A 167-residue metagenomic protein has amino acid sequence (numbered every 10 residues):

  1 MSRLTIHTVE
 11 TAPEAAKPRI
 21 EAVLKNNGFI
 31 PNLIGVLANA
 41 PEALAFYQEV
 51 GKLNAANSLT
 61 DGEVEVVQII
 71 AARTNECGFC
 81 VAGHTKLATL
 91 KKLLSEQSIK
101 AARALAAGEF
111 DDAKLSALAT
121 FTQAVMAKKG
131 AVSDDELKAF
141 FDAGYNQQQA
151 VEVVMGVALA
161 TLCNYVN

Functional and structural regions predicted by a protein language model:
M1-D61: Mobile cap/lid helix-loop segments that border enzyme active or cofactor-binding sites and regulate substrate access
L24-K25, P41-F46, E76-V81, M126-D135: Short acidic alpha-helix initiation/capping motifs at coil-to-helix transition points, especially at protein N-termini
N32-G35, D61-C77, A106, Q147 (+1 more regions): Alpha-helical scaffold segments that form or flank carboxylate-/histidine-based iron centers
E42-L44, V81-I99: Iron-sulfur (Fe-S) cluster-binding segments and ferredoxin-like electron-carrier domains, especially [2Fe-2S]
V67-A71, A113-V132, G156-V157: Amphipathic, charged-and-aliphatic alpha-helical interface segments that function as noncatalytic docking
A104-D112: Acidic/His metal-coordination segments adjacent to aromatic residues that form catalytic metal sites in metalloenzymes
F121-V125, D135-G144, Q148-A150: Amphipathic alpha-helical interface segments
Q147-N167: Preference for long, well-ordered alpha-helical segments
